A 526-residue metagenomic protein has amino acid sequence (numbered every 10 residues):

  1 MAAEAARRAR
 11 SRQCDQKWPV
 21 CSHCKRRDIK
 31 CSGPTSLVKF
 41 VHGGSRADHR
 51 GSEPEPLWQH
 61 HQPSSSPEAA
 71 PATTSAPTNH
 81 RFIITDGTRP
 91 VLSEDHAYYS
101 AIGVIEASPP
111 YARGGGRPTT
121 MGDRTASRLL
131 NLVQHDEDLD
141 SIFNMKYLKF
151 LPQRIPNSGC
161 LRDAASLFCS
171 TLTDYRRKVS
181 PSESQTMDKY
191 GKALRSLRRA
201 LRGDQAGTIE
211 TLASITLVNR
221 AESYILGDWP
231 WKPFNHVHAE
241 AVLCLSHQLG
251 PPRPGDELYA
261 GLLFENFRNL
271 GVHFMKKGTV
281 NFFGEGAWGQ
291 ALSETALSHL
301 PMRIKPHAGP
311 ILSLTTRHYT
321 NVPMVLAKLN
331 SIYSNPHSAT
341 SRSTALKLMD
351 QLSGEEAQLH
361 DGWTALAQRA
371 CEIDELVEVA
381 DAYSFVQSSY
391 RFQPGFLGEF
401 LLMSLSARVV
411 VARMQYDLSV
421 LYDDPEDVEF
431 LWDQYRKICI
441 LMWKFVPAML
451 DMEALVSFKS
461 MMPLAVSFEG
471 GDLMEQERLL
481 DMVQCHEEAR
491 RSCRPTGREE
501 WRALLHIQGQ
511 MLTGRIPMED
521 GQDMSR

Functional and structural regions predicted by a protein language model:
M1-G159, T186, M524-S525: Charge-rich, intrinsically disordered regulatory segments
K17-V20, T186-K189, H238, V242 (+5 more regions): Alpha-helical interaction elements in eukaryotic regulators
V41, R177-E183, Q205, L226-W229 (+2 more regions): Short, surface-exposed loop/turn segments at secondary-structure junctions
D123, L130-L139, D228-S406, V411-R413 (+1 more regions): Central/C-terminal regulatory/activation regions of fungal transcription factors
T125-L130, Y175-S180, V420-D427: Boundary/linker elements of alpha-helical solenoid repeat scaffolds
K149, A164-V179, D188-W231, A241-Q248 (+4 more regions): Hydrophobic/aromatic-rich effector regions of fungal transcription factors
L172-R176, I225-L226, L326-T340, Y416-D423 (+1 more regions): Secondary-structure edge/capping motif, primarily at the C-terminal ends of alpha-helices and the immediately following
S341-R526: C-terminal effector modules of eukaryotic transcription factors
